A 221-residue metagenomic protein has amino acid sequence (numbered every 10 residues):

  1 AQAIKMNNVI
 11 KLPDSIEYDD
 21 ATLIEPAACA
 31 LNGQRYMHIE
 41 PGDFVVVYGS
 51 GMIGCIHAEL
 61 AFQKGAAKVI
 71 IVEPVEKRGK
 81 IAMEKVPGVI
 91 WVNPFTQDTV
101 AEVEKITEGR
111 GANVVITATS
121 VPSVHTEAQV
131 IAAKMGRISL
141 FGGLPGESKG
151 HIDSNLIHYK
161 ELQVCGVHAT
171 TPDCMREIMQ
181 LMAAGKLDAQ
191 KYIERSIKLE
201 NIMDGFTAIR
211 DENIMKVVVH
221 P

Functional and structural regions predicted by a protein language model:
A1-V9: Glycine-rich phosphate/adenylate-binding loop and adjacent beta-alpha elements of nucleotide- or dinucleotide-binding
V9, A27, V100, A112 (+3 more regions): A general structural signal for well-ordered alpha-helical segments in protein cores
I16-F95: Mid-domain Rossmann-like dinucleotide-binding core that forms the NAD(H)/NADP(H) cofactor-binding site
M37-I39, I70, G79-K80, E84-L162 (+1 more regions): Glycine-rich cofactor phosphate-binding loops and adjacent beta1-alpha1 units of small-molecule cofactor enzyme domains
P74-V75, L144, T170: Residues in the short beta-alpha loop(s) of Rossmann-like NAD(P)-binding domains
T126-V130, P172-P221: C-terminal hydrophobic helical "lid"/dimerization subdomain of Rossmann-like NAD(P)H-dependent oxidoreductases
R137, H151-K191: Rossmann-fold dehydrogenase core element
